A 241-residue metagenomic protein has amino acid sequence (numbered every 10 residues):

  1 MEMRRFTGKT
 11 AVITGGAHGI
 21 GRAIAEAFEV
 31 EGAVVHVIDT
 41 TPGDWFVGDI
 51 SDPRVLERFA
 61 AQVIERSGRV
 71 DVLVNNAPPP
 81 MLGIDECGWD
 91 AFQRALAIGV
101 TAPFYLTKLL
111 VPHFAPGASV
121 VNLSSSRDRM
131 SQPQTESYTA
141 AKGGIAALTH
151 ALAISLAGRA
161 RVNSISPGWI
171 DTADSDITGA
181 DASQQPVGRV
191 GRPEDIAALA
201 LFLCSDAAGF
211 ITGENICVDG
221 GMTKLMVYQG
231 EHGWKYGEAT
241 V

Functional and structural regions predicted by a protein language model:
E2, T212-V241: Short C-terminal tail/terminal secondary-structure segment of NAD(P)H-dependent dehydrogenase/reductase domains
T10, A17-H18: Conserved glycine-rich cofactor-binding loop
N76-M81, G221: Conserved NAD(P)H cofactor-binding loop of Rossmann-fold oxidoreductase domains
G83-L96, D181: Substrate-binding pocket helix/loop in short-chain dehydrogenase/reductase
T107, A141, T149: Active-site helix of classical SDR
P112, A153-G158, G209: Alpha-helical segment proximal to the catalytic Tyr-Lys
S164, G179-I211, I216-G220, V241: C-terminal helical subdomain
